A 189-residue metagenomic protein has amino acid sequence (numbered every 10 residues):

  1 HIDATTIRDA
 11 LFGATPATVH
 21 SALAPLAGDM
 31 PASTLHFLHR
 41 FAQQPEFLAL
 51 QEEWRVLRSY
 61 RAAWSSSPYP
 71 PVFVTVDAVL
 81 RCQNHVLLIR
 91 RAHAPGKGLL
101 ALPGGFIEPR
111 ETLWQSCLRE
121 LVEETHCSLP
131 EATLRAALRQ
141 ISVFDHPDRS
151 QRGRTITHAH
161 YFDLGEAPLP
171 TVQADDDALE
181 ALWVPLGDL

Functional and structural regions predicted by a protein language model:
I2-F12: Short, surface-exposed amphipathic charged segments that create phosphate/polyanion-binding patches used for binding
A4, F73-D77, T155-A159: Short hydrophobic/aromatic beta-strand or adjacent loop that forms the aromatic wall/cage of a ligand/substrate-binding
F12-Q43: Extended, charge-rich low-complexity interaction segments
L38-D77: Acidic, metal-coordinating catalytic segment for phosphate/diphosphate chemistry, firing primarily on the Nudix
C82-N84: Short acidic-glycine loop/turn motifs at beta-strand connectors
L88-R91: Segments forming glycine/polar-rich beta-alpha architectures that bind adenosine-containing cofactors
A94-G98: A conserved beta-turn-beta hairpin within the catalytic core of GNAT-like acetyltransferases that forms part
F106-L189: Unchanged
